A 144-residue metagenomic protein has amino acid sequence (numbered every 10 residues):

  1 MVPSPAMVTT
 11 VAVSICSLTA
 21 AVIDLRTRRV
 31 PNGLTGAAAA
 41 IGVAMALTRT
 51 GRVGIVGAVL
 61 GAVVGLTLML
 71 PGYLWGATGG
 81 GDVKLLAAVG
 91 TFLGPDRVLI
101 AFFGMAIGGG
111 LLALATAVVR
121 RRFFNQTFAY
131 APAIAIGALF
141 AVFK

Functional and structural regions predicted by a protein language model:
M1-K144: A membrane-topology feature that recognizes alpha-helical transmembrane segments and their immediate juxtamembrane
